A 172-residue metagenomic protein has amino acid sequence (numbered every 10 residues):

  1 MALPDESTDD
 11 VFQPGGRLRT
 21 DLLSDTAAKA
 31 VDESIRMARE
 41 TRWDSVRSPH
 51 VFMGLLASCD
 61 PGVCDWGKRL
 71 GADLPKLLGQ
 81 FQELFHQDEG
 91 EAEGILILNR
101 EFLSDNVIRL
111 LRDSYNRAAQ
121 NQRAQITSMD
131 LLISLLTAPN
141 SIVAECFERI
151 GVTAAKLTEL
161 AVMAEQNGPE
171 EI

Functional and structural regions predicted by a protein language model:
M1-I172: Histone-fold recognition with a strong bias for associated Lys/Arg-rich disordered tails
